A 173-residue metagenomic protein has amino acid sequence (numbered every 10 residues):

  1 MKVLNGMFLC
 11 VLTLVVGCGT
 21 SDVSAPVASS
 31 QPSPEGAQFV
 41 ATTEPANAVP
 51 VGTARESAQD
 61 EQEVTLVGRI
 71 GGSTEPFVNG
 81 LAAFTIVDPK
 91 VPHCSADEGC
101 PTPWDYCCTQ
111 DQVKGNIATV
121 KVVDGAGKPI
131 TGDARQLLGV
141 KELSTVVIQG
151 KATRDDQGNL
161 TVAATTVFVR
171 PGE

Functional and structural regions predicted by a protein language model:
M1-G17: Sec-dependent bacterial lipoprotein signal peptides
C18-E173: OB-fold and OB-like single-stranded nucleic-acid-recognition modules and their adjacent interaction interfaces
